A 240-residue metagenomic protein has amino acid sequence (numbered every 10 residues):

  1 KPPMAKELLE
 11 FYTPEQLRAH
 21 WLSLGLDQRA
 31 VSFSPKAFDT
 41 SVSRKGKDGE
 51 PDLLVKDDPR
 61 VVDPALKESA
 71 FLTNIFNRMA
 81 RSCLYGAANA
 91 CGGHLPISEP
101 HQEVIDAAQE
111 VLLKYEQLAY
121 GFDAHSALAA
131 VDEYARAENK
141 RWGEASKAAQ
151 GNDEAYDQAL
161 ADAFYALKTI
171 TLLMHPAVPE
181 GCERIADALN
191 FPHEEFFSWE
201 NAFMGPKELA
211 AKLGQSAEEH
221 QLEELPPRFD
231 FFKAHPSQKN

Functional and structural regions predicted by a protein language model:
K1-E99, A202-M204, A210-A211: Catalytic adenosine-cofactor/nucleotide-binding cores of aminoacyl-tRNA synthetases and other
P2, A108-L113: Residue-level signal for cytosolic alpha-helical hairpin/rod architecture
M4, K114, T169-L173: Short, hydrophobic/aromatic alpha-helical segments in well-folded domains
L8-T13, V42, R60-I75, P100-A108 (+2 more regions): Secondary-structure capping and boundary motifs in well-ordered enzyme cores
P35-S43, P59, A90-I105, Q150-D153 (+1 more regions): Short alpha-helical "patches" and their helix-cap loops
N74-S82, A129-R141: Core structural elements
A87-A90, H94, Y115-F122, E138-G151: Secondary-structure edge/capping motif, primarily at the C-terminal ends of alpha-helices and the immediately following
D132-N240: Basic, alpha-helical terminal appendages of large translation-related enzymes
